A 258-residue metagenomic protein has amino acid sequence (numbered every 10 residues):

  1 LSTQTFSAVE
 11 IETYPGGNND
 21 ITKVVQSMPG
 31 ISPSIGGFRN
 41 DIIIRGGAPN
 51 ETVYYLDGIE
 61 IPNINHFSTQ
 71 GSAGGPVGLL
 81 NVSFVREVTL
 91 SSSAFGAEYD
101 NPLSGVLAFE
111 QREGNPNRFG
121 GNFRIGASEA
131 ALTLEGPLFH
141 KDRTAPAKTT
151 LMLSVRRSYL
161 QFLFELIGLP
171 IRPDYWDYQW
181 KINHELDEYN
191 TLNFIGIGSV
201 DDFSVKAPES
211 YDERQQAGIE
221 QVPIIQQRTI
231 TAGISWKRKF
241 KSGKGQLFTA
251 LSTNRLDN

Functional and structural regions predicted by a protein language model:
L1-G96, V106-R112: Periplasmic N-terminal accessory/gating domains of Gram-negative outer-membrane beta-barrel systems
F6-S7, T69-G74, L90-S91, N115-N117 (+3 more regions): Extracytoplasmic loops and strand-loop junctions of Gram-negative outer membrane beta-barrel proteins
T13, F95, Q111, G120-N122 (+4 more regions): Outer-membrane beta-barrel proteins
D20, Q26, R39, G75 (+6 more regions): Transmembrane beta-barrel architecture of outer-membrane proteins
G74-G78, R86-A97, G105-G136, L151-R157 (+1 more regions): Short strand-turn segments of transmembrane beta-barrel domains in outer membranes, especially the first one or two
G126-Y159, G168-D202, I224-L247, L251: Transmembrane beta-barrel wall of Gram-negative outer-membrane proteins
L163-L169, S199, S204-E213, D257-N258: Outer-membrane beta-barrel translocator domains and adjoining extracellular loop/strand segments of Gram-negative
A250-N258: Surface-exposed, low-complexity loop segments enriched in small/polar and acidic residues
